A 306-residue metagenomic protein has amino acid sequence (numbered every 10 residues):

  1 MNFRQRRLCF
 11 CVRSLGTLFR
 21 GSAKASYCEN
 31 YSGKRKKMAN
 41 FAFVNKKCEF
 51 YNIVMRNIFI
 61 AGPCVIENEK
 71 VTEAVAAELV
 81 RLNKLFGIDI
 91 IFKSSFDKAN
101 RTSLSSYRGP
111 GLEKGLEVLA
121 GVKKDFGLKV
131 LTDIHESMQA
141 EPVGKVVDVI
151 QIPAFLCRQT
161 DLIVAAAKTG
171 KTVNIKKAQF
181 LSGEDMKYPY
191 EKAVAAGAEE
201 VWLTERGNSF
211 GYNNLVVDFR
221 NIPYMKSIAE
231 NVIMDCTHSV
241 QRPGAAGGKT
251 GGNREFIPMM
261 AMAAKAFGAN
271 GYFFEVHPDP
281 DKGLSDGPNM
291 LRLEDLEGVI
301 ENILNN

Functional and structural regions predicted by a protein language model:
Y51-V118, K124: Conserved N-terminal beta1-alpha1 strand-loop-helix module at the mouth
F59-A61, I90-S94, V130-T132, I150-I152 (+4 more regions): Hydrophobic faces of well-ordered beta-strands that scaffold small-molecule active sites in alpha/beta enzyme cores
C64-A77, K176-K187, R206-Y224, V240-M259: Active-site glycine- and acidic-residue-rich loops that bind and position anionic ligands or nucleotide-like cofactors
S94-Q151, R158-L162: N-terminal active-site wall of soluble small-molecule enzyme domains
A99-T102, L156-Y224: Conserved anion-binding
L104-E113, Q151-L156, Y212-V216, S239-K265 (+1 more regions): Active-site-adjacent loop and "lid" segments of alpha/beta metabolic enzymes
Y107-V130, A166, G170-T172, P223-E230 (+1 more regions): Alpha-helix-loop-beta-strand connector modules within alpha/beta enzyme cores
P142-Q151, A167-V173, V194-E200, I228-N231 (+1 more regions): Glycine-enriched alpha-helix->loop->beta-strand junction motifs that scaffold or abut catalytic
